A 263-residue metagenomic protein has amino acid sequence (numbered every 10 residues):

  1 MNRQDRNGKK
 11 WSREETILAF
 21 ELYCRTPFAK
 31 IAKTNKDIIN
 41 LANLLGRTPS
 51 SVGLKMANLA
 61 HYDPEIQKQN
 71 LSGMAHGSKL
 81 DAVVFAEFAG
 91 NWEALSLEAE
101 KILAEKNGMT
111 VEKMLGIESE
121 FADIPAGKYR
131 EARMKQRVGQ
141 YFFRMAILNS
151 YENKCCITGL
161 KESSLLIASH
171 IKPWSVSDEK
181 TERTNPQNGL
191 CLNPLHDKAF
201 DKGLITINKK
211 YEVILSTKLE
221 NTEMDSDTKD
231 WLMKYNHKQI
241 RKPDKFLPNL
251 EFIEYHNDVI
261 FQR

Functional and structural regions predicted by a protein language model:
N2-L22: Short, Lys/Arg-enriched anionic-surface-contact patches
Y23-K33: Short helix->loop/beta-hairpin flanking segments within DNA-binding domains
D37-A42: Short alpha-helical "recognition helix" segments of helix-turn-helix
R47-Y62: Major-groove recognition helix of helix-turn-helix-like DNA-binding domains
P64-F85: Short Lys/Arg-enriched helix C-cap and helix-to-coil transition segments that create basic nucleic-acid-contact patches
L115-L160, W174-P186: Short, charged surface segments at domain edges that flank catalytic/cofactor-binding sites
E152-K154, L165, L190: Residues immediately within or flanking Cys/His clusters that coordinate Zn2+ in small zinc-binding modules
S163, P173-R263: A detector for short metal-coordination/catalytic motifs
